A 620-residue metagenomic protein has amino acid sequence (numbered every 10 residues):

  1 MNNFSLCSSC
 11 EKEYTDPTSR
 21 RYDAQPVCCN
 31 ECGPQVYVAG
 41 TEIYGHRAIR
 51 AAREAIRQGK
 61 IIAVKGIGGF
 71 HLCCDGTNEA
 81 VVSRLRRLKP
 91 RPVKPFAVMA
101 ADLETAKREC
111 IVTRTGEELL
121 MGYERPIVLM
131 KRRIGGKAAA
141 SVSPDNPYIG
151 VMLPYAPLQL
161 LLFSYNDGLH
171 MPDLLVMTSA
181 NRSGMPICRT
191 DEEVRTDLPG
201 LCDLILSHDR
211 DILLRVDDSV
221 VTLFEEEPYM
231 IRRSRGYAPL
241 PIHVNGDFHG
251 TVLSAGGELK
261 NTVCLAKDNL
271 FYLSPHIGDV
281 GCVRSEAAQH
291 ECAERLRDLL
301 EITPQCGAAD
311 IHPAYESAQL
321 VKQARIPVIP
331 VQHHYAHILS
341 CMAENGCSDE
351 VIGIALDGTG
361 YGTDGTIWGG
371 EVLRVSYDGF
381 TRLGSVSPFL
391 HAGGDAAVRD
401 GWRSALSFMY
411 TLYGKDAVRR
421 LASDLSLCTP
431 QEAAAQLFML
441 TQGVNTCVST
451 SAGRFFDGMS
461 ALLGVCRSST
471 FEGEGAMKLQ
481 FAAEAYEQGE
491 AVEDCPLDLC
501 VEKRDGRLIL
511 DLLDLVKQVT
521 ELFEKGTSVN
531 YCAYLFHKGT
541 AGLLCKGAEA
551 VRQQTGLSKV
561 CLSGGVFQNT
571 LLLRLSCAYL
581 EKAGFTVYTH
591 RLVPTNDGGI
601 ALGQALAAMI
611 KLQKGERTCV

Functional and structural regions predicted by a protein language model:
M1-A308, H312-A324, T366: Active-site-adjacent structural elements in enzyme catalytic cores
Y22, P26, G33-Q35, G257-R295 (+3 more regions): A contiguous, well-structured pocket-lining segment that forms one wall/lid of small-molecule binding clefts in soluble
I62, V252-S254, A308, V351-A355 (+2 more regions): Short glycine-aspartate micro-motif
I62-G76, L174-P186, D357-I367, G443-C466 (+1 more regions): Conserved phosphate/anionic-ligand binding catalytic regions in large, soluble enzymes, centered on
K65-G69, A309-H312, G358, A452 (+1 more regions): Glycine-rich beta-strand-to-loop/alpha-helix junction loops that act as flexible
D218-I242, G250, E350-Y410, A433-G489: Glycine-rich phosphate-binding loop of actin/hexokinase-like ATP-binding domains
D310, R325-H337, K559-S563, T570 (+1 more regions): Conserved phosphate-binding/catalytic loops in two-lobed NTP-binding clefts
H334-L356, G360-G362, G401-Y410, H537 (+2 more regions): Glycine-rich phosphate-binding/hydrolytic loop that grips phosphoryl groups
